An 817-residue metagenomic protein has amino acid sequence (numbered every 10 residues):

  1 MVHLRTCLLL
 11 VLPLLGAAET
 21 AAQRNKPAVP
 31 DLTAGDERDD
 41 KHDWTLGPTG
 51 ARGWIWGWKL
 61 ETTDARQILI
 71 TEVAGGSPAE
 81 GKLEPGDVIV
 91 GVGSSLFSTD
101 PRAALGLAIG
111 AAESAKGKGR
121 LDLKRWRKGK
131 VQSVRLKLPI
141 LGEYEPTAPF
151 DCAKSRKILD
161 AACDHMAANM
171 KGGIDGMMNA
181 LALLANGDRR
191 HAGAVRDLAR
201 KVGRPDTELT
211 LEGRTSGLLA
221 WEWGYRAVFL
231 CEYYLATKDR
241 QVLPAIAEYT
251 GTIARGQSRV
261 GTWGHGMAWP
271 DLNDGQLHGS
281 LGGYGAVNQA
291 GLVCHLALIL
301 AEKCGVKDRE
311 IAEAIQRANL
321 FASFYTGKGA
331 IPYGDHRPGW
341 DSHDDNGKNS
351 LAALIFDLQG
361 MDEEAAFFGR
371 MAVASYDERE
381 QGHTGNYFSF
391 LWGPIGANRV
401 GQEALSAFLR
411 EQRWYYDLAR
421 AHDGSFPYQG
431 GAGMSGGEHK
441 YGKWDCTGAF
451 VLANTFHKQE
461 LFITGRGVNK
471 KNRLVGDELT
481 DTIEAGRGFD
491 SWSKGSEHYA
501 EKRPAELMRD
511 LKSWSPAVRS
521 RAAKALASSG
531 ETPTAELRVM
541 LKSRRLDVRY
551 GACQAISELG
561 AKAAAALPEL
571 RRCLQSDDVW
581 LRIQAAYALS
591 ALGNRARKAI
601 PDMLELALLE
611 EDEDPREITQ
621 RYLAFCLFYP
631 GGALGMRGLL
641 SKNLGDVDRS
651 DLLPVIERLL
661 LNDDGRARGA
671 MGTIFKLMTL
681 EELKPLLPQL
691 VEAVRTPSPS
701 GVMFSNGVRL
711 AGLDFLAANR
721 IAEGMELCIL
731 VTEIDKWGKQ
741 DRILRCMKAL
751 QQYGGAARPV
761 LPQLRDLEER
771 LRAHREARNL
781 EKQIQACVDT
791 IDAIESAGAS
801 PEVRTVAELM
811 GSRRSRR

Functional and structural regions predicted by a protein language model:
Q23-A74, S133-E145: PDZ/PDZ-like peptide-tail recognition elements
A74-V88: PDZ/PDZ-like domain micro-motif
G91-K124: PDZ domains, with a preference for the canonical peptide-binding region formed by the helix
A148-R156, L184-D197, Y233-T250, I299-N319 (+9 more regions): Structural helix-adjacent loops and short alpha-helical linkers that scaffold large soluble proteins
S155-K171, R190-L211, P244-G264, E313-P332 (+10 more regions): Long, well-ordered core segments of solenoidal/helical folds
L159-C163, A192-A199, T250, A500-D510 (+8 more regions): Amphipathic alpha-helical scaffolding segments comprising HEAT/armadillo-like alpha-solenoid repeats
M177-A185, I355, R399, G488-H498 (+9 more regions): Structural detector for internal amphipathic alpha-helices that build alpha-solenoid repeat scaffolds
D362-F367, G396-D510, Q785-R817: Terminal, non-catalytic domain-edge segments
